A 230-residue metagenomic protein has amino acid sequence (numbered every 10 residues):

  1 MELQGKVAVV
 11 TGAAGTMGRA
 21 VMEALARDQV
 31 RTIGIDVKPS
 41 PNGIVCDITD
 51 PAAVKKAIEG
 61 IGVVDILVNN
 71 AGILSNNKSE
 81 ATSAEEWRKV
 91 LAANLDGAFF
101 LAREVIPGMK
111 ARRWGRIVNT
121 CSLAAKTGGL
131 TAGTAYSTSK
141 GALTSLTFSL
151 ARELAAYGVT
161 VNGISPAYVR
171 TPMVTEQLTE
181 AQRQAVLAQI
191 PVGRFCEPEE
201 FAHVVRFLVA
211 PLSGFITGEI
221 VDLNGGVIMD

Functional and structural regions predicted by a protein language model:
K78-S79, E86-L91, V174, V186: Substrate-binding pocket helix/loop in short-chain dehydrogenase/reductase
T82, G128-S137, S149: Active-site loop-to-helix junction immediately N-terminal to the catalytic Tyr of the SDR YXXXK motif in Rossmann-fold
A102, S139: Active-site helix of classical SDR
P107, F148, R152-E153, G214: Alpha-helical segment proximal to the catalytic Tyr-Lys
S122: Residue(s) in the substrate-gating loop at a strand-loop-helix junction that position the organic substrate next
A155, T160, I216-G218, N224: Short, small/polar-rich loop/turn modules that mediate ligand/substrate recognition or access, typified
I190-F201, L212: A conserved structural motif in NAD(P)-dependent oxidoreductases
